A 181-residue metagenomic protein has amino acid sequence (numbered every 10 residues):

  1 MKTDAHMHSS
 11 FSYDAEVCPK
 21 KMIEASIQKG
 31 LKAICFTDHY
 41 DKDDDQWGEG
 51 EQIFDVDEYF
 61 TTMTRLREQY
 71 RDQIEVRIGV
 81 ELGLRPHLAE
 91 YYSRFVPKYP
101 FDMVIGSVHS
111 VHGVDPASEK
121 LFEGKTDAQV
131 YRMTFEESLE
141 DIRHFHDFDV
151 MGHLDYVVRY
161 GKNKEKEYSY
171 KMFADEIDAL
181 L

Functional and structural regions predicted by a protein language model:
M1-P86, F95-V96, V158-A174, D178-A179: An N-terminally biased module of ancient metal coordination in phosphate/nucleic-acid-related enzymes
F11-Y13, K98-F101, I105-L181: Domain-core and long-helix interface of multi-subunit machines
